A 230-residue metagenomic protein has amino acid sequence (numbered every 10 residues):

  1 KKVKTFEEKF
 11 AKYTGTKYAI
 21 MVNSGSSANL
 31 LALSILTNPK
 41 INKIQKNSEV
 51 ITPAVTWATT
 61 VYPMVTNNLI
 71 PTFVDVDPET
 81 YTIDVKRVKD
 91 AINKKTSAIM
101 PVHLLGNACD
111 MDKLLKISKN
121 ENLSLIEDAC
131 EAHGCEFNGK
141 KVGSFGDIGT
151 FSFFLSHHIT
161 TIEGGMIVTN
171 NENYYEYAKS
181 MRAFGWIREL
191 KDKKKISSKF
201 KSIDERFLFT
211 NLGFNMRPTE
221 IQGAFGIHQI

Functional and structural regions predicted by a protein language model:
K2-E49, P63-N67, F73-D75, K140: Phosphate-binding glycine-rich loop
K4-G15, K86-K94, D112-N122, E172-S180: Replace "anionic and nucleotidyl ligands
G15, K46, K95, S144-F145 (+1 more regions): Short loop/turn motifs at secondary-structure junctions
T37-L104, A108-A129, E136: PLP-dependent aminotransferase-like
I117-N122, K140-I148: Radical SAM/AdoMet-radical enzyme domain recognition
A132-N138, F145-I230: Active-site region of PLP-dependent enzymes
